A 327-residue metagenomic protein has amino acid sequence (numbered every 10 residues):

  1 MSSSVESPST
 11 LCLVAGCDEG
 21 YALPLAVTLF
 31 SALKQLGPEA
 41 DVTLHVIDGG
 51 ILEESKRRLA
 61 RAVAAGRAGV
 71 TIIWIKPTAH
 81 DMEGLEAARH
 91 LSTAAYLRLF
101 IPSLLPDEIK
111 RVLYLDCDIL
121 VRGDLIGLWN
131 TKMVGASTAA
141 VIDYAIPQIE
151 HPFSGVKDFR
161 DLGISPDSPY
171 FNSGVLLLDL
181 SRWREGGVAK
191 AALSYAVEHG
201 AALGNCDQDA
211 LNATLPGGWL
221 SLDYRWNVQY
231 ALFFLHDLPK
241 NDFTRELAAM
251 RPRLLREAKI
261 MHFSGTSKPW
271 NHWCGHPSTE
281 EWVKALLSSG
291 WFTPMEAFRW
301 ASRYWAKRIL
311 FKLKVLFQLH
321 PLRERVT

Functional and structural regions predicted by a protein language model:
M1-C17, S173, L178-T327: A glycosyltransferase accessory/donor-loop signature
A22-G37: Histidine-anchored nucleotide/phosphate-binding helix
L36-H45, T71: Short loop->beta transition adjacent to catalytic acidic/histidine clusters or analogous donor-positioning motifs
V42-G50, A140-I142: Short internal beta-strands
S55-L104: Active-site-proximal specificity loops/subdomain of glycosyltransferases
W74-H80, A94-H151, L177-E185: GT-A fold catalytic core of metal-dependent nucleotide-sugar glycosyltransferases, centered on the diacidic
L85, Q148-I164, R245-L247: Surface-exposed acidic, glycine/proline-enriched linker/cap segments that occur as 15-30-residue helix-coil
G163-V175: A recurrent flexible, glycine/aromatic-enriched loop bordering the glycosyltransferase active site that acts as
